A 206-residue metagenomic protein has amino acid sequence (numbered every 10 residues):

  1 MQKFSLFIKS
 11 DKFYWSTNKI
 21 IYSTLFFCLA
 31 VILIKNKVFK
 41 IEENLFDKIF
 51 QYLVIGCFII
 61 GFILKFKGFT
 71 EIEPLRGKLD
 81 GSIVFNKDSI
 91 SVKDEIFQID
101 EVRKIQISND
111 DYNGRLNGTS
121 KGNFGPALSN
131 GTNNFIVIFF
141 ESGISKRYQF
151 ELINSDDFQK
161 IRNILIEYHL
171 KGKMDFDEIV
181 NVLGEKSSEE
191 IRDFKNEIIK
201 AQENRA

Functional and structural regions predicted by a protein language model:
M1-K3, G131-A206: Terminal and domain-flanking low-complexity segments
M1-L45, E189-A206: N-terminal membrane-targeting/pre-transmembrane regions
L6-K9, I96-V102, S145-I153: Short amphipathic beta-strand/extended segments with alternating polar/hydrophobic composition
I41-C57: Hydrophobic alpha-helical transmembrane segments
I55-K67: Transmembrane alpha-helical hairpins and terminal membrane-anchor modules
L64-K104: Conserved beta-hairpin
V84-K87, L128-F135: A short, compositionally biased
S89-P126: Acidic, Ser/Thr-rich low-complexity segments on the non-lumenal side of membrane proteins
